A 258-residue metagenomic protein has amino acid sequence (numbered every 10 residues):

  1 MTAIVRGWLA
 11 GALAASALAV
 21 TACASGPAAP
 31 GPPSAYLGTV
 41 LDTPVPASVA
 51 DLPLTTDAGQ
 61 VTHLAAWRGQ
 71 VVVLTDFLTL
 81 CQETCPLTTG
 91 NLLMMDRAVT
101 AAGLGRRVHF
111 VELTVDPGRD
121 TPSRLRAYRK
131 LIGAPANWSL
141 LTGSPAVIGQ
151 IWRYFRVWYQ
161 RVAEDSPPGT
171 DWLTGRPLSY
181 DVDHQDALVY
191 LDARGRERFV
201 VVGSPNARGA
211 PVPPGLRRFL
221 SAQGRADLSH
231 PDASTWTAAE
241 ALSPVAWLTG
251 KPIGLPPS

Functional and structural regions predicted by a protein language model:
M1-A12: Bacterial N-terminal signal peptides that target proteins for export
A19-A22: C-terminal motif of bacterial Sec signal peptides marking the signal peptidase cleavage site
A24-G26: Bacterial signal peptide processing site
P30-A65, G90: N-terminal "domain-start" segment that seeds a small globular fold
H63-L92: Short active-site neighborhood of thiol/selenol oxidoreductases, capturing the structured segment around
G69, G203-A207, T249: A short acidic/small-residue loop/turn micro-motif
T89-I151: Structural microenvironment flanking redox-active thiols in thiol-disulfide oxidoreductases
P135-Q223, D227: Thiol/selenol-based redox catalytic cores and closely related redox-interacting motifs
